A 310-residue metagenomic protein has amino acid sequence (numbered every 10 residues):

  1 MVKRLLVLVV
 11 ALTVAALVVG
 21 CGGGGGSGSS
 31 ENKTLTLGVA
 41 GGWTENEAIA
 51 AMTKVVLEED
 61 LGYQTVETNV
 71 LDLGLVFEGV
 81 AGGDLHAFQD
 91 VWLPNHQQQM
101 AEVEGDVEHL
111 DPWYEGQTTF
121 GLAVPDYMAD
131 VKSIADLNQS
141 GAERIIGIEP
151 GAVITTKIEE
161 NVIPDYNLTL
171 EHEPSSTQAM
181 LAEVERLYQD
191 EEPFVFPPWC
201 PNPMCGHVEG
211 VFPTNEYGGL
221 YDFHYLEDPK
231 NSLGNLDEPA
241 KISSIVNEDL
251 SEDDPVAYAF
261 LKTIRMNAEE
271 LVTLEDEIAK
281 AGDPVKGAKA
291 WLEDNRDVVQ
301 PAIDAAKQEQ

Functional and structural regions predicted by a protein language model:
A16-G20: C-terminal motif of bacterial Sec signal peptides marking the signal peptidase cleavage site
G22-G25: Bacterial signal peptide processing site
S30-N46, Y63-N69, A142-I146, L261: Short, well-ordered beta-strand elements
W43-T44, V66-E78, E171-E183: Short helix-initiation/N-cap motifs at beta->coil->alpha
T44-Y63, N161-V162: Short, polar/charged alpha-helical segment
A51-M52, V56, G74-F88, Q178-P197 (+1 more regions): Short helices/loops that flank or line small-molecule/ion binding pockets
G105-I154: A conserved helix-loop-strand patch within extracytoplasmic ligand-binding domains of the periplasmic binding
T119-A129, E238-D253, F260, D276-E277: A bilobed periplasmic-binding-protein/Venus flytrap-type ligand-binding module shared by bacterial periplasmic
